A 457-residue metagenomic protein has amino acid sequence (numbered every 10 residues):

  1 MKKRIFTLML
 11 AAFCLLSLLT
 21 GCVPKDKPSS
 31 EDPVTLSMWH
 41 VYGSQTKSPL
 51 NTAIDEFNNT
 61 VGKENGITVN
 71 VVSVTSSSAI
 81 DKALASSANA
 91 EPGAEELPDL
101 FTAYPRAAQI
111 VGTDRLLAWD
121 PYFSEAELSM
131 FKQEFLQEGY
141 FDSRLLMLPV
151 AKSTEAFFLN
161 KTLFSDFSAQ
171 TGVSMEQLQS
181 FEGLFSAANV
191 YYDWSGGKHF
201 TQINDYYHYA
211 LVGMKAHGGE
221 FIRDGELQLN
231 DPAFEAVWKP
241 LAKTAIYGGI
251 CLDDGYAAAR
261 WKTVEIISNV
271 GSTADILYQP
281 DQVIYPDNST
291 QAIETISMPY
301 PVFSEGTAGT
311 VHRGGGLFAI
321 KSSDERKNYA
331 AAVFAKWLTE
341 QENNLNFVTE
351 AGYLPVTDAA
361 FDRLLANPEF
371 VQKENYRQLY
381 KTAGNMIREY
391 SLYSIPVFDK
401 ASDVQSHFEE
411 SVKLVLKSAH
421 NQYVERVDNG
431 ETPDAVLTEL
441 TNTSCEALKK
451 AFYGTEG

Functional and structural regions predicted by a protein language model:
S44-T68: Short, polar/charged alpha-helical segment
K63-F131, F167-S168, I267-S268, P286-S289: Extracytoplasmic "Venus flytrap"/periplasmic binding protein-like
F101-A156, F185, T290-P301: Hinge/lid segment of periplasmic solute-binding proteins
D120-F131, V173-Q177, G219-V237, K243 (+2 more regions): Short, solvent-exposed loop/beta-turn-alpha elements that line the ligand-binding surface or hinge of extracytoplasmic
D142-V150, E155-F157, E182-L227, F234-E235 (+1 more regions): Extracytoplasmic/periplasmic solute-binding protein
F185-N189, D224-G255, T295-Y300: Glycine-centered hinge/linker elements that transmit conformational signals in sensory and ligand-binding systems
G249, P286-A359: Extracytoplasmic/periplasmic substrate-recognition and gating elements
G384-G457: Conserved C-terminal helix/tail region of periplasmic/extracytoplasmic solute-binding proteins
